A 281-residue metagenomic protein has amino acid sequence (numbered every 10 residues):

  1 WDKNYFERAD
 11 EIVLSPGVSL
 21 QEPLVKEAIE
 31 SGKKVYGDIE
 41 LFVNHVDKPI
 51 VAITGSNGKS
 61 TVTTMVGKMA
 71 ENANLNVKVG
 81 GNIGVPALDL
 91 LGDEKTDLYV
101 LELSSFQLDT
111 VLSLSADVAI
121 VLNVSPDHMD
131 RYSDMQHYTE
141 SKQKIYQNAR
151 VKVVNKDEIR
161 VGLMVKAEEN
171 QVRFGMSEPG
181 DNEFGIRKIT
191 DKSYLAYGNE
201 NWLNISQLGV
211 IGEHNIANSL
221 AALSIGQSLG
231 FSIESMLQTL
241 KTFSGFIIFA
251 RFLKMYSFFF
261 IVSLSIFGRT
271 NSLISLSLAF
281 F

Functional and structural regions predicted by a protein language model:
W1-K3, N204: A diffuse structural propensity rather than consistent per-protein peaks
K3-E7, P16-K156, R160-E169, R187 (+1 more regions): Phosphate-binding loop of NTP-binding sites
A28, G92, L208, Y256-L264: Residue-level detector of transmembrane insertion/anchoring sites
D134-Q136, N170-R251: Adenine nucleotide phosphate-binding catalytic loops in nucleotide-utilizing enzymes
F249-F259, S263-F280: Low-acidity, Ser/Thr- and Arg-rich intrinsically disordered low-complexity segments
